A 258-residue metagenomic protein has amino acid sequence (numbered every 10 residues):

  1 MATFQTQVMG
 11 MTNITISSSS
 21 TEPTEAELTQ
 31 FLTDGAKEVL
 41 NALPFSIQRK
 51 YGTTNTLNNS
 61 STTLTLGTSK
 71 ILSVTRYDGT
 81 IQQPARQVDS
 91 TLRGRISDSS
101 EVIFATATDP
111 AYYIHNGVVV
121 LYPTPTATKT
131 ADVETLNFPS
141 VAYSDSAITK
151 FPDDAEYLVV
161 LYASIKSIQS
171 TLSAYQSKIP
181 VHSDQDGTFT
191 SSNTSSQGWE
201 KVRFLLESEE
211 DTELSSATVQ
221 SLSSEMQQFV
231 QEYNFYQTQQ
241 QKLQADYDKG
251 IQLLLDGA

Functional and structural regions predicted by a protein language model:
M1-S221, E225-A258: Glycine-enriched, solvent-exposed interface loops adjoining structured elements
